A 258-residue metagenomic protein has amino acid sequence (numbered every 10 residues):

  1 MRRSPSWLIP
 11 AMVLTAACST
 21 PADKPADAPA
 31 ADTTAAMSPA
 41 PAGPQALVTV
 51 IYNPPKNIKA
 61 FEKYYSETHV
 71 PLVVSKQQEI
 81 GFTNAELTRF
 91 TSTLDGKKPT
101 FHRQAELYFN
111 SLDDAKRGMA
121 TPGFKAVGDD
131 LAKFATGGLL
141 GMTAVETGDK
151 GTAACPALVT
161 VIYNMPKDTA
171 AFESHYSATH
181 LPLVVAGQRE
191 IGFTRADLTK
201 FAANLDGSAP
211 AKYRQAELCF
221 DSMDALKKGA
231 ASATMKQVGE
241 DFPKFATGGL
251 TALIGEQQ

Functional and structural regions predicted by a protein language model:
M1-L8: Bacterial N-terminal signal peptides that target proteins for export
I9-A16: Bacterial N-terminal signal peptides
C18-Q258: Macromolecular interaction modules
